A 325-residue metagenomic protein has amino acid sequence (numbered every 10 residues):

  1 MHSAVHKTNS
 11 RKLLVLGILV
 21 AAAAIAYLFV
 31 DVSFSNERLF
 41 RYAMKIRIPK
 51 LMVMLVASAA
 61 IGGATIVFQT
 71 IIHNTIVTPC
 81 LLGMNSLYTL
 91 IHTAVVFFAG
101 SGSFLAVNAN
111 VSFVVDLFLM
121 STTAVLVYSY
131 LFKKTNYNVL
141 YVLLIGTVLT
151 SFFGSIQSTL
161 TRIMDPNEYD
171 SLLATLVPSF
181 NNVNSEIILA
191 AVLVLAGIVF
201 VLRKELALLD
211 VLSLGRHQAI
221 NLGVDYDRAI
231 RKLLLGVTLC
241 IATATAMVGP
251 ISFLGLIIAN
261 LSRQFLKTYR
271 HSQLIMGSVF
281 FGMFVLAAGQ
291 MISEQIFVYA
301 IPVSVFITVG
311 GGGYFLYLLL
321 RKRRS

Functional and structural regions predicted by a protein language model:
M1-S325: Alpha-helical transmembrane segments in inner-membrane proteins
